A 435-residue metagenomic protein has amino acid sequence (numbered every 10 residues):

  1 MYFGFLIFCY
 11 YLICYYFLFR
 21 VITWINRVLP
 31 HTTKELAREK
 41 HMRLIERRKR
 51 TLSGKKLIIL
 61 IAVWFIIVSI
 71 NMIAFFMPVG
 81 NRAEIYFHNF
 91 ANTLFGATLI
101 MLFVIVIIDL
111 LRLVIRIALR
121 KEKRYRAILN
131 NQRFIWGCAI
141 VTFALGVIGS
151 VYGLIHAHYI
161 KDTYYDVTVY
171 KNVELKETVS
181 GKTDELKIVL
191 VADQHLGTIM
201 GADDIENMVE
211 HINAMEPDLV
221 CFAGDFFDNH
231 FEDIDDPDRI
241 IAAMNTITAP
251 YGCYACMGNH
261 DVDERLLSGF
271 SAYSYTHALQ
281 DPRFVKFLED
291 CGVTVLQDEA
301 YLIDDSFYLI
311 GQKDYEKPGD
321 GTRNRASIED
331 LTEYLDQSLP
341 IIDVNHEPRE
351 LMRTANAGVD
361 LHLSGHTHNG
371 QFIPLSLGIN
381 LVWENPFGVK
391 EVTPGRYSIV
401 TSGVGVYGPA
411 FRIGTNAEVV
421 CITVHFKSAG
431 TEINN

Functional and structural regions predicted by a protein language model:
M1-H158: Non-catalytic terminal accessory segments
F3-V28, A37-M42, E46-K49, F76-R82 (+2 more regions): N-terminal active-site segment of His-dependent metallophosphoesterases
K55-I58, T163, D184, P386: Generic structural motif recognizing short loop/turn segments at the entrances and edges of beta-strands
N130-T168, T276-Q297: A short, flexible N-terminal coil/short beta segment enriched in small residues
N172-N434: Soluble catalytic domains of enzymes that build or remodel membrane lipids, polysaccharides, and related
